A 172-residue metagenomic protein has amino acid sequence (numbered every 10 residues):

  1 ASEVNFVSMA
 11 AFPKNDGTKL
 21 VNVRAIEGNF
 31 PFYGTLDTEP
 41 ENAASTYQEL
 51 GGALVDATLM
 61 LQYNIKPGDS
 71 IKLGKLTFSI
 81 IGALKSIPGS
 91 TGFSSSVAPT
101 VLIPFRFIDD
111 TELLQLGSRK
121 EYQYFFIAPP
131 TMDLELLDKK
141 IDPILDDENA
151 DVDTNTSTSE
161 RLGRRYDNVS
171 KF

Functional and structural regions predicted by a protein language model:
A1-F172: Membrane transport/envelope proteins' first extracytoplasmic loop
